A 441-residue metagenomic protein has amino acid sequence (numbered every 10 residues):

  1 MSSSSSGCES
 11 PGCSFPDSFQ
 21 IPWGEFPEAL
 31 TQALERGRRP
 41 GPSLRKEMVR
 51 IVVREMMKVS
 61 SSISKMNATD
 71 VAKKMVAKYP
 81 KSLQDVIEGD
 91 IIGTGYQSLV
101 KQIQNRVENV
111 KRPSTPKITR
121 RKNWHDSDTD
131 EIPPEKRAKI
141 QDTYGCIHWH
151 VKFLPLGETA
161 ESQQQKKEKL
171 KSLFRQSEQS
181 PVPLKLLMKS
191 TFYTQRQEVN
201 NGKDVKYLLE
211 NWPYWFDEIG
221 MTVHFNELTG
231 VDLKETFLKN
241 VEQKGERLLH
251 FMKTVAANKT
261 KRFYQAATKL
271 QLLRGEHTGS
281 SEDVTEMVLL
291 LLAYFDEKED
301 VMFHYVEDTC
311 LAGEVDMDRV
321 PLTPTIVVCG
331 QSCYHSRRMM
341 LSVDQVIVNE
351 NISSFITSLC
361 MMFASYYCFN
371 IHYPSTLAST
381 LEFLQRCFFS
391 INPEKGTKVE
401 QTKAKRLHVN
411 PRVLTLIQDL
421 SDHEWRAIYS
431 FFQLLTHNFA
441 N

Functional and structural regions predicted by a protein language model:
M1-A33, T69, T94-N441: Intrinsically disordered, low-complexity regulatory regions of nuclear DNA-binding proteins
F15-A68, A72-K81: Eukaryotic helical DNA- and histone-tail-recognition domains of regulatory proteins
P40, V59, I63, I91 (+2 more regions): Conserved aromatic-histidine-acidic binding/catalytic patches
S43-M56, D70-A72, L83-T115: Major-groove recognition helix of helix-turn-helix-like DNA-binding domains
